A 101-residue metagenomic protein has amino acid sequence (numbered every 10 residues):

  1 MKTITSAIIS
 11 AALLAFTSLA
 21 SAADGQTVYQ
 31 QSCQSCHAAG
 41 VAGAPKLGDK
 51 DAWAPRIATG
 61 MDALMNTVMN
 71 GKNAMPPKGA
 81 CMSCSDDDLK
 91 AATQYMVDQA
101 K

Functional and structural regions predicted by a protein language model:
M1-I8: Bacterial N-terminal signal peptides that target proteins for export
I9-L14: Hydrophobic helical h-region of N-terminal Sec-dependent signal peptides in bacterial secretory/periplasmic proteins
A15-A20: N-terminal signal peptide c-region/cleavage motif recognized by signal peptidases
A22-Q30: Cleaved targeting-peptide boundary
V28, A52, A63, D88-A91: Extracytoplasmic/secreted proteins, especially bacterial periplasmic and envelope-associated proteins
C33-A39, A92: The canonical Cys-X-X-Cys-His
A38-N66: Gly/Gly-Pro-rich "capping" loops immediately C-terminal to redox-active cysteine motifs in periplasmic/lumenal
K46, M65-A91, Y95-A100: Axial heme c-ligation environment in periplasmic c-type cytochrome domains
